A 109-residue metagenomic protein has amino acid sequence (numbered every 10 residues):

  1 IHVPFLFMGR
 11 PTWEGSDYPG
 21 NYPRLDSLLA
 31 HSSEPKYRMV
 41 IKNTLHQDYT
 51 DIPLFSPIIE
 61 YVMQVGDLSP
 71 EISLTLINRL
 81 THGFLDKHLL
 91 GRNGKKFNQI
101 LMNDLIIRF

Functional and structural regions predicted by a protein language model:
I1-S73: Active-site-adjacent alpha-helix of alpha/beta-hydrolase-fold enzymes
N43-F109: Alpha/beta-hydrolase-fold serine-hydrolase catalytic core, especially in secreted/extracellular enzymes
